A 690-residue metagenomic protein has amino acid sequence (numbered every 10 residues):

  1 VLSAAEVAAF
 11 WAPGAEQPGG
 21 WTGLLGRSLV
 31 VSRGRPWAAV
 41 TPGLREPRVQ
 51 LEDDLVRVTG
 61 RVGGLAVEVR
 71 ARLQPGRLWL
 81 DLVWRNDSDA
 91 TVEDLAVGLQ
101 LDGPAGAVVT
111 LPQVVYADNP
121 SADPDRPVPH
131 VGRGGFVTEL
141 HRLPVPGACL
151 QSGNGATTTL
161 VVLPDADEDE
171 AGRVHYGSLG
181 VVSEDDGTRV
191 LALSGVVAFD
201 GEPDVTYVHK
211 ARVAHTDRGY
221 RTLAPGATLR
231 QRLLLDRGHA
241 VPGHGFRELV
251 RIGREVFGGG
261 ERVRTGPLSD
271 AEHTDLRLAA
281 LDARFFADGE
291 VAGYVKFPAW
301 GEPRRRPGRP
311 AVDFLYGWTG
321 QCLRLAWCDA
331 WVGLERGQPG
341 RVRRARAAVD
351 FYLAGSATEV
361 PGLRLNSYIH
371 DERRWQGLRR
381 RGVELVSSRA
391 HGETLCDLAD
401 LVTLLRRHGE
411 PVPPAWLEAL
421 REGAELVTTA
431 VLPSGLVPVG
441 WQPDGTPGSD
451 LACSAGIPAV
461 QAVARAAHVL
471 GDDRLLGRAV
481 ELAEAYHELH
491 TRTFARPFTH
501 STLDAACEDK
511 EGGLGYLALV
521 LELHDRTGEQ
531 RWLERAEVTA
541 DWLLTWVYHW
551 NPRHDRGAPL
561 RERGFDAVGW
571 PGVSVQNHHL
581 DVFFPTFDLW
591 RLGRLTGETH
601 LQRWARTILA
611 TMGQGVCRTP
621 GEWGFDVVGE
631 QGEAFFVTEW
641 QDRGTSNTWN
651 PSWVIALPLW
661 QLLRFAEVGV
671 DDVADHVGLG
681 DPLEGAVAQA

Functional and structural regions predicted by a protein language model:
A15, T22-A224, L234: Beta-strand/loop-rich accessory regions of lumenal/periplasmic or secreted enzymes, predominantly carbohydrate-active
R27, V58, L323-P339, E393-V412 (+5 more regions): Well-ordered alpha-helical scaffold segments within catalytic/enzyme domains
G219-F246, L662: Short Pro-Gly-centered flexible turn/kink motifs
V241-L315, A347, F351-W375, R421 (+2 more regions): Low-complexity, Ser/Thr/Pro/Gly-enriched N-terminal "stalk/linker" regions
L268-A283, A326, P339-L353, G392-L395 (+8 more regions): Hydrophobic core segments within long, regular secondary-structure runs in both alpha- and beta-rich folds
D282, A430, L470, E481-H500 (+3 more regions): Non-catalytic carbohydrate-binding regions of carbohydrate-active enzymes
E290-L315, G362-S388, S434-P458, A495-L519 (+2 more regions): Carbohydrate-binding/catalytic loop surfaces
R374-G382, D400-D473, E481, H487-E488 (+3 more regions): Active-site lining segments of carbohydrate-active enzymes
